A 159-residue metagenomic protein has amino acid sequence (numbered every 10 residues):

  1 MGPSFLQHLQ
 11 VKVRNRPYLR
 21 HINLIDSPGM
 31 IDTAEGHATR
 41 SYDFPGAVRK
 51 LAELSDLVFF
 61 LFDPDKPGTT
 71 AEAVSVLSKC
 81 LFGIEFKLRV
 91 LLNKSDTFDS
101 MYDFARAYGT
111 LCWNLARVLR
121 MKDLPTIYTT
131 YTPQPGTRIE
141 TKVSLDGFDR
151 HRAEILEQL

Functional and structural regions predicted by a protein language model:
M1-K87, D99-Y102, R106, V118-M121: Switch- and interface-adjacent substructures of P-loop NTPase systems
I25-G29, N93, T130-T132: Short loop/turn segments at strand-loop or loop-helix junctions that form parts of catalytic or ligand-binding pockets
F62-D63, L92-K94: Short glycine-centered, acidic/aromatic-flanked micro-motifs in structured strand/loop junctions that mark active-site
F86, L91, E140-K142: Intrinsically disordered, low-complexity coil segments
S95-L159: C-terminal end of P-loop GTPase domains and the immediately downstream helical coupling element
